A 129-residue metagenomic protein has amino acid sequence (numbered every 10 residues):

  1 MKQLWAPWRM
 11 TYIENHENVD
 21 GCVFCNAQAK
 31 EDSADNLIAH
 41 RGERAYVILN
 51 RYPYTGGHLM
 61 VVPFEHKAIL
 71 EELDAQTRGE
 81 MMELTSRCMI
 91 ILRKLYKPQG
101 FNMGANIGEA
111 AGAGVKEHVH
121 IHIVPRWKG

Functional and structural regions predicted by a protein language model:
M1-G129: HIT superfamily nucleotide-processing domains
